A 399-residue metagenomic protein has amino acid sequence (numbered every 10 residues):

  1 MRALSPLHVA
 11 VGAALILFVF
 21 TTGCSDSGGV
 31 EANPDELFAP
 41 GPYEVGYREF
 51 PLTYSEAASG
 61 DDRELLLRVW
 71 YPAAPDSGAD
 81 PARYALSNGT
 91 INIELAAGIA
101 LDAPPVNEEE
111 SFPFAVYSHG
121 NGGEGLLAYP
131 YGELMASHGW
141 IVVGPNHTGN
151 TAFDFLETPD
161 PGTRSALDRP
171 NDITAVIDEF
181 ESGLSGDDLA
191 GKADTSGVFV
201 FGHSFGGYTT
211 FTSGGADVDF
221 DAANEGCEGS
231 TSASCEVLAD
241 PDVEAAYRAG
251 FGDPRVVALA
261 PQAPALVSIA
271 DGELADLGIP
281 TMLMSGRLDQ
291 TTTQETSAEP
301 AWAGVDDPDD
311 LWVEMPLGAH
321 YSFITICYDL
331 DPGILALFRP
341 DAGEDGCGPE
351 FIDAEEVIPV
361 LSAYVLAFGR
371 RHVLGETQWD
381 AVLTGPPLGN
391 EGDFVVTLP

Functional and structural regions predicted by a protein language model:
F20-G23: C-terminal motif of bacterial Sec signal peptides marking the signal peptidase cleavage site
G28-A115: Domain-level recognition of soluble alpha/beta enzyme cores, biased toward histidine phosphatases/phosphomutases
S87-G98, F220-A270, I279, L288-T293: Mobile cap/lid helix-loop segments that gate and shape the active-site cleft of serine hydrolases
P104-F112, Y117, N121-D154, Q290-Q294: Short substrate-entry loop that stabilizes the transition state in hydrolases
G162-T195, E228-T231: Alpha/beta-hydrolase active-site loop
E181, G207-D219: Short glycine-enriched nucleophile-adjacent loop and the immediately C-terminal alpha-helix near the catalytic center
V200-G202: Short beta-strand immediately N-terminal to the catalytic nucleophile in serine-hydrolase-like folds
D276-V357: Active-site-adjacent alpha-helix of alpha/beta-hydrolase-fold enzymes
